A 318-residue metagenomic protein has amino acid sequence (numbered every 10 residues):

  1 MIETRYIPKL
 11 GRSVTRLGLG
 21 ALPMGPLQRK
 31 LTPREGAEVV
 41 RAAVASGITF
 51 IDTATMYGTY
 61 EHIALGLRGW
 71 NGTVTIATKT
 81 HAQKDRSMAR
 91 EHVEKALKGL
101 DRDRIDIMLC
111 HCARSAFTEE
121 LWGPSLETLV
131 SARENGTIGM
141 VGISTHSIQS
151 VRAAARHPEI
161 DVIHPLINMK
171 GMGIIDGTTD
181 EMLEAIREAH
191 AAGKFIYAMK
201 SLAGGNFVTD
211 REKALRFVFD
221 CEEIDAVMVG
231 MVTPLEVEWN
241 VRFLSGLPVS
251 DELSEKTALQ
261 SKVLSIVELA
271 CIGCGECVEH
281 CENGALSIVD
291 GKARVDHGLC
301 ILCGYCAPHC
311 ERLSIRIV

Functional and structural regions predicted by a protein language model:
M1-V74: N-terminal binding-site loop/beta-alpha segment at the start of enzyme catalytic domains that lines or forms
T4, A113-K262, E268, E276 (+2 more regions): Beta/alpha (TIM)-barrel catalytic core signal, keyed to glycine-rich beta->alpha loops juxtaposed to Asp/Glu that bind
I7, L19, A43, I51 (+8 more regions): Conserved, mostly hydrophobic/aromatic
P8-V14, A45, I63-V74, E94-D103 (+2 more regions): Acidic (Asp/Glu)-rich catalytic clusters
R29-A43, D85-D101, T145-A153, T209-F217: Short, acidic/polar
T55, E276-R294, Y305-V318: Iron-sulfur cluster-binding cysteine motifs and their immediate structural context in ferredoxin-like electron-transfer
V74-D85, M108-H111: A short, structured active-site edge motif that brings together acidic residues
L97-A116: Active-site groove signature of glycoside hydrolases
